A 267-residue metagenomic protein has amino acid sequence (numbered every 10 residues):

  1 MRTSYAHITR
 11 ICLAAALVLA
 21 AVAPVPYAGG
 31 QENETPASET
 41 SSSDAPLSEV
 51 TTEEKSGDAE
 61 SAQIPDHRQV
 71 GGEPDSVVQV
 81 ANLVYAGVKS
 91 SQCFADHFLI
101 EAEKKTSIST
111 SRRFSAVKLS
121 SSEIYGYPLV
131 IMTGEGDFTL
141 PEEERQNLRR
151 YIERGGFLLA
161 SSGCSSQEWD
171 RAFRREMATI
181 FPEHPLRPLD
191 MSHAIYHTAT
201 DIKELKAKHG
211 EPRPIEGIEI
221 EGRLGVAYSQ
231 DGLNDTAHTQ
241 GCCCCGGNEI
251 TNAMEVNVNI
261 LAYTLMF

Functional and structural regions predicted by a protein language model:
R2-L13: Bacterial N-terminal signal peptides that target proteins for export
I11-A23: Bacterial N-terminal signal peptides
G29-L129, E135-G136, L233-N234, T239-F267: Aromatic-Pro/Gly-enriched surface loop or interdomain linker that acts as a lid/target-recognition segment
T51, K55-S56, E60-S61, D75-Q79 (+3 more regions): An acidic, glycine-rich "communication" segment
A81-N82, P128-M132, F157-S161, L186-P188 (+1 more regions): Structural recognition of the beta-strand scaffold that forms the well-ordered cores of secreted hydrolase catalytic
E103-S107, E153-F157, A178-P182, L265-M266: Sec-exported extracytoplasmic/periplasmic mature domains
T106-K118, A160-C164, H184-S192: Surface-exposed patches in mature extracellular/periplasmic domains of secreted proteins
L129-D170: Short alpha-beta junction capping motif
